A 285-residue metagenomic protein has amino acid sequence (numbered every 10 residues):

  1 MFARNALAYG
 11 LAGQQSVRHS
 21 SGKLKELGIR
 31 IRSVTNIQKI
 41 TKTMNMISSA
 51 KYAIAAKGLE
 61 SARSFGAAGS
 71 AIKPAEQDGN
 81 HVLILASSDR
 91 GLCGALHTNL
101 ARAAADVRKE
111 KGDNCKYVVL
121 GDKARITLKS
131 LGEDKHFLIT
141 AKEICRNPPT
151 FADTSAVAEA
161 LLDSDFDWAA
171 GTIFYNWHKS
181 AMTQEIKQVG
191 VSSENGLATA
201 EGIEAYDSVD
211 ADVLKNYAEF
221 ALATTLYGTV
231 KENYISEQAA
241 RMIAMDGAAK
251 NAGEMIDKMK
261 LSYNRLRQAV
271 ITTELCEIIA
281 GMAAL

Functional and structural regions predicted by a protein language model:
F2-L285: C-terminal beta-strand-loop-alpha-helix "lid" module of Rossmann-like NAD(P)-dependent dehydrogenases
